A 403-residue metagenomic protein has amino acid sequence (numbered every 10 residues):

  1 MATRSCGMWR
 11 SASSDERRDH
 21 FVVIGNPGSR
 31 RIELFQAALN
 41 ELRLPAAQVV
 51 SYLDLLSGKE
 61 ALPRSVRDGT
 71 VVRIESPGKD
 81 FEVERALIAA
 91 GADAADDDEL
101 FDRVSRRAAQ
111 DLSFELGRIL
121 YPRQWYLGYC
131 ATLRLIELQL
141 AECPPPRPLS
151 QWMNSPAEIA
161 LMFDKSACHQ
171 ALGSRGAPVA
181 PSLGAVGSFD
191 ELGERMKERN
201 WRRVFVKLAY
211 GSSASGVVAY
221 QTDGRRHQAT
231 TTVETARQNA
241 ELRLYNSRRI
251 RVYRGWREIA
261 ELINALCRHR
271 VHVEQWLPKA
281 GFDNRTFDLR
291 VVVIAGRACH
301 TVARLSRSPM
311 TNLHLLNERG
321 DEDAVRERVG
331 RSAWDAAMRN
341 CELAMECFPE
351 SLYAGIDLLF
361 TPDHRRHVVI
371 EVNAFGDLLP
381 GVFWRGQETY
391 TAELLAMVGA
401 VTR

Functional and structural regions predicted by a protein language model:
T3, L313-Y353, F360-R403: C-terminal active-site "lid" helix and adjoining low-complexity regulatory extension at the edge of ATP-using catalytic
G7, E137-R270: Active-site nucleotide/adenylate-binding loops and adjacent lid/helix of ATP-dependent enzymes
R17-F21: Extreme N-terminal starter segment of soluble prokaryotic enzymes
V22, V204, C299-H300, V368-I370: Protein kinase-like catalytic core scaffold
N26-A38, L42, A47-E191: Conserved N-proximal alpha/beta basic substrate-recognition cap immediately N-terminal to, or forming the N-lobe
G28-S29, K79, Y210-S213, P278-K279 (+3 more regions): Short, solvent-exposed loop/turn segments at secondary-structure junctions
D223-L343, L379-Q387: ATP-dependent carboxylate/phosphate-activation module, predominantly the ATP-grasp catalytic core and closely related
R290, D357-L359: Short, surface-exposed charged micro-motifs
